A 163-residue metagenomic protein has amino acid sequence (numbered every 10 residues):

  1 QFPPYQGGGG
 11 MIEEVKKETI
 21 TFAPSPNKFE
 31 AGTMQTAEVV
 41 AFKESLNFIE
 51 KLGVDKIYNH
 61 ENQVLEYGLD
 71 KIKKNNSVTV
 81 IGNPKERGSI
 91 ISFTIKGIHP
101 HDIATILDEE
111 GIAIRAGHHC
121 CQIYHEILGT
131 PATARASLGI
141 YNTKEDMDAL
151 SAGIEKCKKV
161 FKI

Functional and structural regions predicted by a protein language model:
Q1-I163: Pyridoxal 5′-phosphate
